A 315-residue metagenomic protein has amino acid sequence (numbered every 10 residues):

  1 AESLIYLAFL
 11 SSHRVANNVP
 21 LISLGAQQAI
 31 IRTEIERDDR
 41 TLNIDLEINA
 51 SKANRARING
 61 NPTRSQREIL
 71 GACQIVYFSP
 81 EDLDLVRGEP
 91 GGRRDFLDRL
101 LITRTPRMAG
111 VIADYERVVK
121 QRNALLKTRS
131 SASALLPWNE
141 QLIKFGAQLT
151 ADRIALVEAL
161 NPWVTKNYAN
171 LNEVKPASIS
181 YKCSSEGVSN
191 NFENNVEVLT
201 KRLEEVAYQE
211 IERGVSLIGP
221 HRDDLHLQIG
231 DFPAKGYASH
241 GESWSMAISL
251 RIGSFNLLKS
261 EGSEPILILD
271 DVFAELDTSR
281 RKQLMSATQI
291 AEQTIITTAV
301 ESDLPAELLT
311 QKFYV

Functional and structural regions predicted by a protein language model:
A1-Y6: Pre-Walker A-like glycine/lysine-rich segment at the N-terminus of P-loop NTPase domains
A8-G92, D98-M108, N161-K166, N195 (+1 more regions): Nucleotide-state sensing region of NTPase/ATPase domains
N17-N18, L97, R104-R153: Long, non-coiled-coil amphipathic alpha-helical linker/lever segments that couple catalytic cores to other domains
N18, A132-I266, E275-S279, Q283-S286 (+2 more regions): Conserved NTPase motor "head" modules and their coupling/switch loops across ABC/AAA+ ATPases, GTPases, and GHKL ATPases
T33, Q293-A299: Structural recognition of the conserved hydrophobic beta-strand(s) that form the central parallel beta-sheet of P-loop
F78, P265-I268: Hydrophobic positions in the central parallel beta-sheet of the AAA+
D270-V272: Walker B catalytic acidic pair
E307-V315: A short helix-turn-beta junction within AAA+ P-loop NTPase domains corresponding to the substrate/partner-engaging
